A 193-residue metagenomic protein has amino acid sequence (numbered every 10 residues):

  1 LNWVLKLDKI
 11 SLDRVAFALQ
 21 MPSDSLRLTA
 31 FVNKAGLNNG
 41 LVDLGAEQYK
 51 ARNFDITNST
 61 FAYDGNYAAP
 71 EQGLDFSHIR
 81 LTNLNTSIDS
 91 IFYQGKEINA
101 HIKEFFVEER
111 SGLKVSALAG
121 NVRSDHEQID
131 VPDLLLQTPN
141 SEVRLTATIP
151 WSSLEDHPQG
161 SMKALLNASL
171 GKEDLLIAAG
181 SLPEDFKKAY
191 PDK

Functional and structural regions predicted by a protein language model:
L1-K193: N-terminal targeting/secretion presequences
